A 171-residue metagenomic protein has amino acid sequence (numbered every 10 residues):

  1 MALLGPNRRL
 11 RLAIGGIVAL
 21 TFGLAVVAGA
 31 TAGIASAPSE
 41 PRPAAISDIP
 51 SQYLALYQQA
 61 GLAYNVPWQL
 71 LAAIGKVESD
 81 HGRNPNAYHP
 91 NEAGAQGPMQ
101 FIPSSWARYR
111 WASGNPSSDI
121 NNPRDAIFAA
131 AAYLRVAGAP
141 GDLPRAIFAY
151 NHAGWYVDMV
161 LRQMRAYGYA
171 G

Functional and structural regions predicted by a protein language model:
M1-L20: N-terminal export and membrane-targeting signals
R11, G33-I34: Acidic, Ser/Thr/Pro-rich regulatory low-complexity segments at or just upstream of the first helical elements of major
T21-G33: Hydrophobic alpha-helical membrane-insertion segments, chiefly the h-region of N-terminal signal peptides
A35-G171: Catalytic glycan-binding domains that act on GlcNAc-containing polysaccharides
